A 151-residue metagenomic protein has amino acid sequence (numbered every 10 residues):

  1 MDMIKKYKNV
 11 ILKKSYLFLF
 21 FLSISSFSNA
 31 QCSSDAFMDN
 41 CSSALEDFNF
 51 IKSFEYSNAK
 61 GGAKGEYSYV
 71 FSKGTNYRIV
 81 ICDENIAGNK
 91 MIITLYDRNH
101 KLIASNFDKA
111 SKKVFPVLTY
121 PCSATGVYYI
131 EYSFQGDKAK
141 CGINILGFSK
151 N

Functional and structural regions predicted by a protein language model:
M1-L12: N-terminal secretory signal peptides that target proteins for export/translocation
L12-L19: Sec-dependent signal peptide recognition, specifically the positively charged N-region followed immediately by
S25-F27: N-terminal signal peptide c-region/cleavage motif recognized by signal peptidases
A30-F48: Predominantly extracellular/luminal regions of secreted and cell-surface proteins, especially disulfide-bonded
Q31-S33, S57-K140, K150-N151: Acidic, Ser/Thr/Pro-rich low-complexity intrinsically disordered segments
F50-K52, L102-I103: Residue-level detector of beta-propeller blades
G142-I145: Edge beta-strands of extracellular beta-sandwich domains
